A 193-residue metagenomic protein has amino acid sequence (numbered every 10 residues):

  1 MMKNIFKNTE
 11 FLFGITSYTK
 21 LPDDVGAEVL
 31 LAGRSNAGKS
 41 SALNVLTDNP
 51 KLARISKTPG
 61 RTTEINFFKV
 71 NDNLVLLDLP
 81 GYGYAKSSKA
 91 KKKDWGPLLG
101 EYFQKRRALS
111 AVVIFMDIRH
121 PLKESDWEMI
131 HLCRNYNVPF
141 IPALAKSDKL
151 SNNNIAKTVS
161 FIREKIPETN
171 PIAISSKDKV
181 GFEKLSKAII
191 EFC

Functional and structural regions predicted by a protein language model:
M1-K86: Conserved G1/Walker A P-loop phosphate-binding module
F6-Y18, K149-C193: Canonical P-loop GTPase G-domain recognition
L21, P59-N66, P80-S110, I118-L132: Switch II of P-loop NTPase G domains
V25-G26, N44-T47, K89-K92, W127-H131 (+2 more regions): Short, glycine/charged-enriched secondary-structure capping and boundary segments
K51, E64, K91-W95, L122-S125 (+6 more regions): Helical mechanochemical/support elements of P-loop NTPase systems and associated helical scaffolds
R61, L74, G81-Y84, R119-P121 (+2 more regions): Conserved nucleotide-binding/hydrolysis micro-motifs of P-loop NTPases
F68, A145, L185: Residue-level signal for inorganic ion chemistry
G100-T169: Conserved C-terminal guanine-recognition region of P-loop GTPase G domains, centered on the G4
